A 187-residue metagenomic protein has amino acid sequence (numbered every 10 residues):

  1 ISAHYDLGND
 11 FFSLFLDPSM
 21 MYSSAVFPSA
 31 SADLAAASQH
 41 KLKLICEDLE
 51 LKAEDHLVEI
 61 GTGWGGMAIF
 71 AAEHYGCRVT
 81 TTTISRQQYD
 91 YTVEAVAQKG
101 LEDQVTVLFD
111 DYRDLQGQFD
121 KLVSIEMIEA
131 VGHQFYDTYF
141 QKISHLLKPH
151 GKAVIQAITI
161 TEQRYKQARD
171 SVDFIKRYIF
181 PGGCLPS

Functional and structural regions predicted by a protein language model:
I1-L14: N-terminal auxiliary segments of SAM/dcSAM-dependent transferases
A53-G61: Conserved class I S-adenosyl-L-methionine
W64-G76: Conserved SAM-binding loop of SAM-dependent methyltransferases across substrates and taxa, primarily the Class I
T92-V93: Conserved SAM-binding loop
R113-L122: A short acidic, Gly/Pro-enriched loop at the edge of an enzyme's catalytic core that lines a small-molecule cofactor
D137-P149: A short glycine-rich, Lys/Arg-flanked "PGG" loop and its adjoining helix->strand segment in the class I
H150-I158: Conserved beta-strand signature within the Rossmann-like core of class I S-adenosyl-L-methionine
R164-P181: Short, glycine-/aromatic-enriched active-site segment of Class I SAM-dependent methyltransferases
